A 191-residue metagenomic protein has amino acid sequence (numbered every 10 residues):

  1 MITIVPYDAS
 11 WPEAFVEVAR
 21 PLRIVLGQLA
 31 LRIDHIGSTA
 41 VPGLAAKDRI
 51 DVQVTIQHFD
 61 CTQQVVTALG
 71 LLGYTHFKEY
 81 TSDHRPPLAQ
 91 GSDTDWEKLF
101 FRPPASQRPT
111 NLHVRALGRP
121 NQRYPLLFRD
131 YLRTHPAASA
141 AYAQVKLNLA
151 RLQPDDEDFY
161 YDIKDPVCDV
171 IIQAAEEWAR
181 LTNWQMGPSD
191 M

Functional and structural regions predicted by a protein language model:
M1-D34: Helical scaffold of the NTase/Pol beta-like nucleotidyltransferase catalytic core
T3-A9, Q53-Q57, L127-L132: Short histidine-centered catalytic/ligand-binding loop motif
P21-Q64: Active-site nucleotide-donor binding segment shared across nucleotidyl transfer reactions
A30, G73-Y74: Short glycine-aromatic motifs
D48-V52, R108-T110, F128: Short amphipathic alpha-helical segments
Q64-G73: Short amphipathic alpha-helices in soluble, non-transmembrane regions that often serve as interface/regulatory elements
Y74-L117: Conserved catalytic core of two-metal-ion nucleotidyltransferases
V114-M191: Catalytic cores of NTP-dependent nucleotidyl/adenyl transfer enzymes across multiple folds
